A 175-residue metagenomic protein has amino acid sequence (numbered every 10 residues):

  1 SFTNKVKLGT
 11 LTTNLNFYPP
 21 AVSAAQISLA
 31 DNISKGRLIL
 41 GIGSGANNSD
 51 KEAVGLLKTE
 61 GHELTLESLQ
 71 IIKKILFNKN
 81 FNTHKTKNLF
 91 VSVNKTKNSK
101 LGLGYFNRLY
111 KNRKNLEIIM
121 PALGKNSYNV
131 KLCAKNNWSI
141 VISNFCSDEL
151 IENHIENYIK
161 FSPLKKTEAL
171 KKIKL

Functional and structural regions predicted by a protein language model:
S1, N14-F17, A46, N144-D148: Glycine-rich, proline-tolerant flexible connector loops at the mouths of alpha/beta enzymes
S1-T10: N-terminal beta1-alpha1-beta2 module of alpha/beta enzyme domains
G9-L11, G41-G43, I119-P121, V141-S143 (+1 more regions): A cross-family glycoside hydrolase active-site/sugar-binding cleft signature
N16-N136: Internal, glycine-rich beta/alpha segment that forms the wall or movable "lid" of small-molecule/cofactor binding
L29, I71, N157-K165: A generic secondary-structure signal
L132, N136-I142, D148-I151: Glycine-rich, aromatic-lined ligand/substrate-binding cores of catalytic and carbohydrate-binding domains
S147-I159: Active-site-adjacent beta->alpha loops and helix N-cap segments on the catalytic face of soluble alpha/beta enzymes
K165-L175: Short, intrinsically disordered, charge-balanced linker/junction segments flanking boundaries in proteins
